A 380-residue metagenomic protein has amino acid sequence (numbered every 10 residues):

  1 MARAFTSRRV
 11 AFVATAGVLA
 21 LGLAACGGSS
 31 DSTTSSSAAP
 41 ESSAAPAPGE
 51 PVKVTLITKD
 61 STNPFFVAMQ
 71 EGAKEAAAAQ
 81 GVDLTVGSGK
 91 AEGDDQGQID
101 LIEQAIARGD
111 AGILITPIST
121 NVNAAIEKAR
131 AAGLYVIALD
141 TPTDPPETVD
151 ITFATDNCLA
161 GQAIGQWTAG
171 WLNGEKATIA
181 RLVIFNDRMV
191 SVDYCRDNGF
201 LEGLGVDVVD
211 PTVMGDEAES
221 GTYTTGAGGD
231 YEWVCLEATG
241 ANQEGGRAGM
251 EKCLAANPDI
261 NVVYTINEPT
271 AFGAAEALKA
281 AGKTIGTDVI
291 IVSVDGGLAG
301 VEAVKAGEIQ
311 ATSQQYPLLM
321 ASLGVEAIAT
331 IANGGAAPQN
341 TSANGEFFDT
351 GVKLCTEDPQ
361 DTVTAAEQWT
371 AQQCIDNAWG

Functional and structural regions predicted by a protein language model:
A2-R9, C26-G380: A residue-level marker of the well-folded mature domains of exported/periplasmic proteins
R8-V18: Sec-dependent N-terminal signal peptides
L21-A25: C-terminal motif of bacterial Sec signal peptides marking the signal peptidase cleavage site
